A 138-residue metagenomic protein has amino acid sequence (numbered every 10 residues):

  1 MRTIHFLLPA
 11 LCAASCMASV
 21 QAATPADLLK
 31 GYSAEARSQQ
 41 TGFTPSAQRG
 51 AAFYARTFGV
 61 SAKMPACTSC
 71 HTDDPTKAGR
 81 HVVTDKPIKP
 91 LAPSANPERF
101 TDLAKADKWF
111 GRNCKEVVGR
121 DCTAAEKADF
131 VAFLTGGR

Functional and structural regions predicted by a protein language model:
M1-L8: Bacterial N-terminal signal peptides that target proteins for export
L8-S15: Bacterial N-terminal signal peptides
M17-A22: Sec/Tat signal peptide C-region and signal peptidase I cleavage site
T24-G59: Electrostatic cytochrome c docking/interface patches
A62-D74, F130: The canonical Cys-X-X-Cys-His
G79-K86: Short cysteine/histidine-rich zinc-coordinating motifs and their immediately flanking basic loops
I88-A104: Short microdomains enriched in Cys/His and/or Lys/Arg
D107-R138: C-terminal capping alpha-helices of c-type cytochrome domains
